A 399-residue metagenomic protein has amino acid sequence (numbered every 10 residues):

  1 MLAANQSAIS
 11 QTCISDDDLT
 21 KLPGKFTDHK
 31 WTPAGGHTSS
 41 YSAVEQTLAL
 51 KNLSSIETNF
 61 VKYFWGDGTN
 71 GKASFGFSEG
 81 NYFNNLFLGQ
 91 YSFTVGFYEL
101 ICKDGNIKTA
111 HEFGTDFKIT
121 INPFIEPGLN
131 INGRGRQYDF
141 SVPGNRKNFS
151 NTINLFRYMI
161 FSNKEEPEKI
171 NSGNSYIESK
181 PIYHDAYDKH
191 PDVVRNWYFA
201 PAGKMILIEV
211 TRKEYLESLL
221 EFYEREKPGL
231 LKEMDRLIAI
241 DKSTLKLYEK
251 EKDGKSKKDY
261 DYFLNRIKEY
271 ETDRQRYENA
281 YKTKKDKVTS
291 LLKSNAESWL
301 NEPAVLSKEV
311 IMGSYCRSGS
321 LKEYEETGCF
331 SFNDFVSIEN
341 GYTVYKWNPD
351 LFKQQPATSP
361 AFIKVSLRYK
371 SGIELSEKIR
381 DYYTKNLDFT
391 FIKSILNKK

Functional and structural regions predicted by a protein language model:
M1-T12: Bacterial Sec-dependent N-terminal signal peptides
I9, Q355, F362-I363: Compositionally biased, low-hydrophobicity segments enriched in charged and small polar residues
Q11, V365-K399: Surface-exposed amphipathic alpha-helical segments
Q11-A34, T390-I395: Short N-terminal segments immediately surrounding and downstream of signal-peptide cleavage
G24-S39, S359-I373: Acidic/histidine-rich, surface-exposed loop or edge segments in extracytoplasmic proteins
G36-Q354: Short, solvent-exposed recognition patches
